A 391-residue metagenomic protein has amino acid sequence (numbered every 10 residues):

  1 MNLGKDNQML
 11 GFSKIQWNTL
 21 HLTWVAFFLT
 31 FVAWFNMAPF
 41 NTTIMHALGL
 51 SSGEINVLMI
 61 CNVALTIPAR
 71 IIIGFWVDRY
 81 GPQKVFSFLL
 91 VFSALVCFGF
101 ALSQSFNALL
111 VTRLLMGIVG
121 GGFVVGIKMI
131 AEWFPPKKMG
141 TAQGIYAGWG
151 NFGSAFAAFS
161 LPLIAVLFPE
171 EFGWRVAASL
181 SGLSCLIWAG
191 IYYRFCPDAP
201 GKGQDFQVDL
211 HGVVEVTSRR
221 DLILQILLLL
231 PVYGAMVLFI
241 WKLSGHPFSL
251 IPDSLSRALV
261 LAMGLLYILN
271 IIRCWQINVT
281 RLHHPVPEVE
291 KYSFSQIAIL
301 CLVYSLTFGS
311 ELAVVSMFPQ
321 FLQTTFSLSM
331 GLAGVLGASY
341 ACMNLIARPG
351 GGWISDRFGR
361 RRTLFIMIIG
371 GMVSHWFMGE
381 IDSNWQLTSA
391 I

Functional and structural regions predicted by a protein language model:
N18-S52, L312-P319: Extracytoplasmic
F35, V63-I71, G121, A155 (+1 more regions): Residue-level signature of mid-helix packing/kink "hotspots" within the transmembrane helices of 12-pass Major
M37-N41, L228-A262, S295-A338: Extracytoplasmic gate region of multi-pass secondary transporters
P68-F106, S355-R361: Conserved MFS/SLC helix-loop-helix module at the cytosolic interface between two early adjacent transmembrane helices
N107-L115, W385-I391: Paired small-residue
T112-W149: Cytoplasmic helix-loop-helix junction between adjacent transmembrane helices in 12-TM secondary transporters
Y146-G203, D209-L265: Helix-loop-helix hairpin linking two adjacent transmembrane segments in secondary transporters
A338, W353-S355, R360-I391: C-terminal transmembrane helical hairpin of 12-TM major facilitator-type secondary transporters
